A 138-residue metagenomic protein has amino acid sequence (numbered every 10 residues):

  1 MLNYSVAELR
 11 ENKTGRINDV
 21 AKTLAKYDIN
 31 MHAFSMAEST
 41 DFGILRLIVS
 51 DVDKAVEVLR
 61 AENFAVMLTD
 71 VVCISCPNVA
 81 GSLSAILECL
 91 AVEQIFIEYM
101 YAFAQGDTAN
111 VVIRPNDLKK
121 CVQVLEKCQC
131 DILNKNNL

Functional and structural regions predicted by a protein language model:
M1-L138: A conserved regulatory-domain signal marking ACT and ACT-like small-molecule sensing domains and adjacent regulatory
